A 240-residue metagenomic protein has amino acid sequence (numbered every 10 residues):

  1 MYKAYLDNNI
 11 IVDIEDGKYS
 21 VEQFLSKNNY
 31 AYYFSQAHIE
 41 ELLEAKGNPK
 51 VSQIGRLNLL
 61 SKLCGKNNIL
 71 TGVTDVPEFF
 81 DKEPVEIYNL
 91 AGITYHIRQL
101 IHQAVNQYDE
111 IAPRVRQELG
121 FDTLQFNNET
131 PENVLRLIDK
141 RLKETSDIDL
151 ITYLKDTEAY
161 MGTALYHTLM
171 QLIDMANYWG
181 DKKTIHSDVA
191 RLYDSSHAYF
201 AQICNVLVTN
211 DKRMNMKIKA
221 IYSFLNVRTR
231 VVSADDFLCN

Functional and structural regions predicted by a protein language model:
Y2-I203, K212-N240: Active-site-proximal, substrate-binding regions of enzyme catalytic domains and RNA-binding/basic surfaces
